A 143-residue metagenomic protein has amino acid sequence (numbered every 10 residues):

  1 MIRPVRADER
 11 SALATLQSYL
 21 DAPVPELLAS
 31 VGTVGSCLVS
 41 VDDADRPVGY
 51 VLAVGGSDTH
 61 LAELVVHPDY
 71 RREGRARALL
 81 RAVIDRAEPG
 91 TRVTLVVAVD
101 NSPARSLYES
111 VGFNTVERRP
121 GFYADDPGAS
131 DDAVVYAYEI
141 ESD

Functional and structural regions predicted by a protein language model:
R3-E73, R77-R81, R86, E139-S142: Acetyl-CoA-dependent GNAT
D58, R92-T94, V135: Structural preference for beta-strand elements that scaffold enzyme active sites
H67, A98-D100: Residue-level recognition of the GNAT/N-acetyltransferase active site
A76, L80, D100-A104, G121-P127: Short glycine/proline-centered loop/turn elements that form peptide/ligand docking sites
A87-A98: Conserved GNAT acetyl-CoA-binding A-motif
V96-V97, E109, N114-D131: Conserved catalytic-core motifs of GNAT/GCN5-like acyltransferases
G128-D143: Terminal substrate-recognition subdomain of acyl/acetyltransferases
